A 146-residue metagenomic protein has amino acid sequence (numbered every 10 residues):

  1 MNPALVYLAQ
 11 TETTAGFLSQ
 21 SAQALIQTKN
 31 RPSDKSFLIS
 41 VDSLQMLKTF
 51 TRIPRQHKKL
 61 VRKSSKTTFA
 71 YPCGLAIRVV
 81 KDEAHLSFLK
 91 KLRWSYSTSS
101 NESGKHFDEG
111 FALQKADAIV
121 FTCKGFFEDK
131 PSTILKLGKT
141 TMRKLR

Functional and structural regions predicted by a protein language model:
M1-R146: Active-site-adjacent structural elements in enzyme catalytic cores
